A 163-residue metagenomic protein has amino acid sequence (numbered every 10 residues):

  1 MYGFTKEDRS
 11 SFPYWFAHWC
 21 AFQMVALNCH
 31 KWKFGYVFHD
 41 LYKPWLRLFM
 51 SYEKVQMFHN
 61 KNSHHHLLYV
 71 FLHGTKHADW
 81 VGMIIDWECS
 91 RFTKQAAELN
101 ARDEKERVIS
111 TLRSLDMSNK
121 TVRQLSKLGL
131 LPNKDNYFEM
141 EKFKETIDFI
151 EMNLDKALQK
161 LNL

Functional and structural regions predicted by a protein language model:
M1-L163: Metal-dependent phosphohydrolase cores
